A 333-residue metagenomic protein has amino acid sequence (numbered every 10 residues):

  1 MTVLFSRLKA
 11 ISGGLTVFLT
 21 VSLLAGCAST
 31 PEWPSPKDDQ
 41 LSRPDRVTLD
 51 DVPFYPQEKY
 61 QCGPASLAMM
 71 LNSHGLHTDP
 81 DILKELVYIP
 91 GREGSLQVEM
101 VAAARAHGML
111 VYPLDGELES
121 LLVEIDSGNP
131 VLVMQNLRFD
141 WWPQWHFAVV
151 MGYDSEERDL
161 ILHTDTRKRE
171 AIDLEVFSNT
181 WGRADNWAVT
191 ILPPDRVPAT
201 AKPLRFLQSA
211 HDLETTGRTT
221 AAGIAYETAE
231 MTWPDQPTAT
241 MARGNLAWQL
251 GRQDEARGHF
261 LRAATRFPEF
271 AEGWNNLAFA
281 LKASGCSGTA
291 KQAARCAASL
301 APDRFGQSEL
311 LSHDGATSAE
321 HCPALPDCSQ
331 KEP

Functional and structural regions predicted by a protein language model:
L23-G26: C-terminal motif of bacterial Sec signal peptides marking the signal peptidase cleavage site
A28-E117, L121, P193-R196, D212 (+7 more regions): Cysteine-nucleophile protease catalytic domains, especially the papain-like/related folds used in DUB/UBL proteases
A28-W33, S155-A242, L246, E255 (+1 more regions): Noncatalytic regulatory segments and standalone regulatory/sensor domains
R92-F206: Long, contiguous interaction/recruitment modules in multidomain scaffold/adaptor proteins
T232, R266-F267, S299-L300: Structural marker of alpha-solenoid helical repeat scaffolds
T238-A242, E272-N276, S308-L311: Alpha-solenoid helical repeat scaffolds
C286, K291-P333: Terminal, low-structured helical/coil segments at or just beyond the last alpha-helical repeat
